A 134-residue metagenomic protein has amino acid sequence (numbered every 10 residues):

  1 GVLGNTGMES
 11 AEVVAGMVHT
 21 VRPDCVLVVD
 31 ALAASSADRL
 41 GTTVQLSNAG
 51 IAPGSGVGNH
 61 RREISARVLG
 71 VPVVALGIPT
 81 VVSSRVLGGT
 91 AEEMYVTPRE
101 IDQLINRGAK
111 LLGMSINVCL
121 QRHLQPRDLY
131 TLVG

Functional and structural regions predicted by a protein language model:
G1-G7: Long, charge-dense
V2, A31-A34, P79-V81: Short, ordered loop/turn segments at secondary-structure junctions
E9-V13, V21, Q103-L111: Conserved active-site and cofactor/substrate-binding residues in soluble primary-metabolism enzymes
E12-R62: Glycine-rich phosphate-binding loop
T43-R99: Glycine-rich phosphate/nucleotide-binding loop
A75-G134: C-terminal functional extensions of proteins
